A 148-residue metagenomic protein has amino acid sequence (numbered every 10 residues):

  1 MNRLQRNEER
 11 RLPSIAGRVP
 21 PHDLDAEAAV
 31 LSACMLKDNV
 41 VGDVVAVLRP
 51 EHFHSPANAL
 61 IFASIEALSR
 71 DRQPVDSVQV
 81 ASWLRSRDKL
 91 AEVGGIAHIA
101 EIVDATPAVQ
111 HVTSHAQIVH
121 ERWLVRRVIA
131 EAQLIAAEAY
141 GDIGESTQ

Functional and structural regions predicted by a protein language model:
M1-W123: Noncatalytic partner-interaction/assembly domains of nucleic-acid and motor enzyme complexes, especially the accessory
R127: Extended, charged alpha/beta regions that create polyanion-binding interfaces
Q133, A137-Q148: Non-catalytic interaction/clamp surfaces of large macromolecular machines
